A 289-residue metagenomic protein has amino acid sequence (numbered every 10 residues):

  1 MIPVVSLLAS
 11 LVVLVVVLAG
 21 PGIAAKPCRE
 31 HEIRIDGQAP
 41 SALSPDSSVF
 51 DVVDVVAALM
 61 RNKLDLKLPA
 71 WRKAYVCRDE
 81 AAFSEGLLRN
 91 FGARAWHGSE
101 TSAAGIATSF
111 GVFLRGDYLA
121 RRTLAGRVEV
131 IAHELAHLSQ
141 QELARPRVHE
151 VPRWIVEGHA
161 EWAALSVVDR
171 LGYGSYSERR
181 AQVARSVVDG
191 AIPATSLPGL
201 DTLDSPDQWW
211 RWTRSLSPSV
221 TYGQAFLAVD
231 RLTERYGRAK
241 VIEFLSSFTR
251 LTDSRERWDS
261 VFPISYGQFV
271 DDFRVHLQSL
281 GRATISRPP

Functional and structural regions predicted by a protein language model:
M1-A24: Secretory targeting and sorting signals
V12-V15, A19, C28, L87 (+4 more regions): Prokaryotic Sec-type signal peptides and long signal-anchor helices with extended Leu/Ile/Val-rich h-regions
G20-G22, G37, G86, G92 (+13 more regions): Residue-identity detector for glycine
P21-G22, L59-R61, Q182-A184: N-terminal short leaders/motifs
K26-P27, S286: Short boundary motifs at domain starts and secondary-structure transition points
C28-E32, I131-H137, G199-T202, T213 (+1 more regions): Short hydrophobic/aromatic-rich motifs at helix boundaries and adjacent loops
C28-V148, P152, S254: Juxtacatalytic substrate-recognition/specificity segment
P146-L227, E234-P289: Acidic/His/Gly-enriched intrinsically disordered linker/tail segments that often contain short helix/coil "MoRF-like"
